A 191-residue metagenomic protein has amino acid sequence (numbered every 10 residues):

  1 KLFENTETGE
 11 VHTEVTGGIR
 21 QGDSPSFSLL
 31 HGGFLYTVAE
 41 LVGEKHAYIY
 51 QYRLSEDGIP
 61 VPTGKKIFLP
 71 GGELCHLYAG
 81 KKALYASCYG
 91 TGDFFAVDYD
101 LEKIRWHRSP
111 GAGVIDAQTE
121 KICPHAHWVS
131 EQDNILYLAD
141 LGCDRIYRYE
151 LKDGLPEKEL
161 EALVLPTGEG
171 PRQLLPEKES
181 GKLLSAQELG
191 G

Functional and structural regions predicted by a protein language model:
K1, E44-Y50, D93-A96, R145-R148 (+1 more regions): Structural motif
E4-V15, E56-G64, L101-R108, D153-E161: Beta-strand initiation motifs
V15-K81: Blade-loop segments of beta-propeller domains
G17-Q21, K66-P70, A117-K121, A162-T167: Surface loop/turn motifs at the tips and blade-to-blade linkers of beta-strand repeat domains
D23-S24, E73, C123-H125, G142 (+1 more regions): Beta-rich catalytic cores
G32-G33, K81-K82, D133-N134, E179-G181: Short coil/turn segments that connect the beta-strands within blades of beta-propeller domains
T37-G43, A86-G90, L138-L141, S185-E188: Conserved beta-strand positions in repeat-built beta-propeller and related beta-rich domains
P60-S130: Asp-box/WD-like beta-propeller blade repeats and closely related beta-sheet repeat scaffolds
